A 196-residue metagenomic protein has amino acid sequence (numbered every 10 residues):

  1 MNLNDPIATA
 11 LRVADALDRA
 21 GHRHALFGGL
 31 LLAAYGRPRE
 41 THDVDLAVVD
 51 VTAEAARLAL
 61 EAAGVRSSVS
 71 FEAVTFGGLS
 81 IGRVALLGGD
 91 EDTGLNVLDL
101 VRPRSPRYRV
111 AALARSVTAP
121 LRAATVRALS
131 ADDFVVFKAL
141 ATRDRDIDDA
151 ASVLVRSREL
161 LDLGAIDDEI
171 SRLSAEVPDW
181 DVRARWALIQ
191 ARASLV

Functional and structural regions predicted by a protein language model:
M1-V196: Compositionally biased terminal segments of proteins
